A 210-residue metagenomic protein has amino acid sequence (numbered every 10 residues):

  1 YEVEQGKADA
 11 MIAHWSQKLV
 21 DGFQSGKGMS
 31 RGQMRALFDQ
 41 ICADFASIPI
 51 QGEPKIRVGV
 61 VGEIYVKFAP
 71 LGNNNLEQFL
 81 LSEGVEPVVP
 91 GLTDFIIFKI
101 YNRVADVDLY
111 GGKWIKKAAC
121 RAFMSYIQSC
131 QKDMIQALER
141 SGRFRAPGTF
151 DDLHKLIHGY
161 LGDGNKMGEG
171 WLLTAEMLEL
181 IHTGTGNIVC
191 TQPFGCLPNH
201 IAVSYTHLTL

Functional and structural regions predicted by a protein language model:
Y1-Y160: A charged, amphipathic alpha-helical module
G62-P70, D94, K166-W171, Q192-I201: Gly/Ser/Thr-rich loops at beta-strand to alpha-helix junctions that form or flank small-molecule/cofactor-binding
G164-T183: A short, acidic, amphipathic alpha-helical segment used as a generic capping/interface helix at domain edges
E176, T183, L197-V203: C-terminal amphipathic alpha-helical interaction region
G186-C190: A donor-sugar binding/catalytic signature common to diverse glycosyltransferases and related nucleotide-sugar
T206-T209: Conserved small/polar residues in nucleotide/adenosyl-binding loops
